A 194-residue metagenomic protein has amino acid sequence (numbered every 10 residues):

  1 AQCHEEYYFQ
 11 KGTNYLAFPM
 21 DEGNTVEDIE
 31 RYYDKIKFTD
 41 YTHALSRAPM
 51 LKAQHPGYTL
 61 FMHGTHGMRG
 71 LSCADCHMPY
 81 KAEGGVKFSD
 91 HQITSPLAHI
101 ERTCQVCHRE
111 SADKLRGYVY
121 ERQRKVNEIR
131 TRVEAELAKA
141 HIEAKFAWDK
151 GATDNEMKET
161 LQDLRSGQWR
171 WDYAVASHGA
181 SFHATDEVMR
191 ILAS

Functional and structural regions predicted by a protein language model:
A1-D75, P79-A193: Primarily the internal scaffold of c-type cytochrome electron-transfer domains, especially repeated/multiheme c-type
